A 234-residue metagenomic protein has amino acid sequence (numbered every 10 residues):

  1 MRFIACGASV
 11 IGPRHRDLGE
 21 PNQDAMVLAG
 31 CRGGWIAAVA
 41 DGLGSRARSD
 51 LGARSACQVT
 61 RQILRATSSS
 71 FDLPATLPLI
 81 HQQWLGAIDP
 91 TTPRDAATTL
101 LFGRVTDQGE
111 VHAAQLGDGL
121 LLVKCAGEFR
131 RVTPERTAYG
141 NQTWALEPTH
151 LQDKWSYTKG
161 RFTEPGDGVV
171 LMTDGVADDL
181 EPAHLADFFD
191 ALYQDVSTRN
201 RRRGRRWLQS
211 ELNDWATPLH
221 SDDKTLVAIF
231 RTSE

Functional and structural regions predicted by a protein language model:
M1-E234: PP2C/PPM-type serine/threonine phosphatase catalytic domain
